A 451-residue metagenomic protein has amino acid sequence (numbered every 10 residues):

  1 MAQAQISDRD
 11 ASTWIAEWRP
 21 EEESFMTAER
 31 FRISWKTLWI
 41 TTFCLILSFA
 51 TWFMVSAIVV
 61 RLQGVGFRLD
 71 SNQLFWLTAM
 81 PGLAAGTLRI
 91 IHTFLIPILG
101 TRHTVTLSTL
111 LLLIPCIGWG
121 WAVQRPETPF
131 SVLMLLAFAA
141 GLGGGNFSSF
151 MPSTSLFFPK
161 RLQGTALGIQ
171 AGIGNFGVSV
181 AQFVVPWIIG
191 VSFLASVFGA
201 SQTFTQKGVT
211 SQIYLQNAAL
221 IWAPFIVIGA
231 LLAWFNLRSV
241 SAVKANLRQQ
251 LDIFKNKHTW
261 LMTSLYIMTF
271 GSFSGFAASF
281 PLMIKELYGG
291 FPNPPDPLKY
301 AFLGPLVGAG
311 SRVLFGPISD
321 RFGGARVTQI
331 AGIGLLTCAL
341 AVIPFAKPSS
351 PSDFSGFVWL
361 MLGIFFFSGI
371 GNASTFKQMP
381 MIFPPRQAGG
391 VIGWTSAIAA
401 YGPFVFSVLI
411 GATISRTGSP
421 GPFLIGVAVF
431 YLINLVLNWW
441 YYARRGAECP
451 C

Functional and structural regions predicted by a protein language model:
V55-V60, N256-G310: Extracytoplasmic gate region of multi-pass secondary transporters
W76-F94, F302-F315: Central cavity-lining transmembrane alpha-helices of secondary-active solute carriers, predominantly the Major
I98-T109, D320-I333: Cytoplasmic membrane-interface "Motif A"-like loop-to-helix N-cap segments of 12-TM Major Facilitator Superfamily
G145-P159, I370-F383: Intracellular juxtamembrane helix-capping segments at the cytosolic ends of symmetry-related transmembrane helices
G164-F193, S396-F406: Glycine-rich segments within core transmembrane alpha-helices of 12-TM secondary carriers
V178, I382-S419: A late C-terminal transmembrane helix in Major Facilitator Superfamily
G190, I221-V243, N434-Y442: C-terminal membrane-cytosol helix-exit motif in multi-pass small-molecule transporters
A325-T375: C-terminal transmembrane helical hairpin of 12-TM major facilitator-type secondary transporters
